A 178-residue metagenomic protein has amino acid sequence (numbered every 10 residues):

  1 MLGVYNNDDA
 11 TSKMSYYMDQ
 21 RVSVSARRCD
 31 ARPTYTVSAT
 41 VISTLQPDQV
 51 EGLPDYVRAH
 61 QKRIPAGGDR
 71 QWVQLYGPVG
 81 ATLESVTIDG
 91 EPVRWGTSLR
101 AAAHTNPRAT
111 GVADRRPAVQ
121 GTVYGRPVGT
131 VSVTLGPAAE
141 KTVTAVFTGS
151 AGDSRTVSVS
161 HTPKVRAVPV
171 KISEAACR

Functional and structural regions predicted by a protein language model:
M1-R178: Lumenal/extracellular ectodomains and adaptor appendage modules of the eukaryotic vesicle/secretory system
